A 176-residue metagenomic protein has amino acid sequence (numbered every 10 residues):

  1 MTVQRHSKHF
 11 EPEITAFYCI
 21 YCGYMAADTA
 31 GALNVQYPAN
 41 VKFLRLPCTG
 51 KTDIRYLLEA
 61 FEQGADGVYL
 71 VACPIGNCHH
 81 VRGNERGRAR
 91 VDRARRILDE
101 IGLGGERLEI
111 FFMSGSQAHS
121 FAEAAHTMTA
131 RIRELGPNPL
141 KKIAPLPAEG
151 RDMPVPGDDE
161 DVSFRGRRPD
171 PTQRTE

Functional and structural regions predicted by a protein language model:
M1-E176: Iron-sulfur-associated redox domains of electron-transfer enzymes in respiratory and anaerobic energy metabolism
